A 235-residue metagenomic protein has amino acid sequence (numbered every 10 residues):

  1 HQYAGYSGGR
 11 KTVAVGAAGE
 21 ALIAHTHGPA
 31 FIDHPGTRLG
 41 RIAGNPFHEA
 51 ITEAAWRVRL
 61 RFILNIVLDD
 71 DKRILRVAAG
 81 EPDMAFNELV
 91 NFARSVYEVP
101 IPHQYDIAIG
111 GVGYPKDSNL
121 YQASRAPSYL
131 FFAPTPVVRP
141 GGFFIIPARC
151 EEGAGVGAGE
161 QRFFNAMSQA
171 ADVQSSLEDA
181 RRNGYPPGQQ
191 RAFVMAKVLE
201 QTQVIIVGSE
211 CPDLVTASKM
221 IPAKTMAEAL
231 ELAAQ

Functional and structural regions predicted by a protein language model:
H1-Q104, P136: Conserved, well-structured core segments that form the ligand-binding/active-site neighborhood of functional domains
Y3-S7, N119-L120, G155-G157, T216: Short glycine-/acidic-enriched loop or helix-start segments at secondary-structure transitions that form or flank
G5-G16, A79-D83, A123-F132, Q161-F164 (+1 more regions): Short, solvent-exposed amphipathic alpha-helical segments in soluble enzyme and RNA/protein-processing domains
D71, Y114-D117, E151-G153: Short, catalytically relevant binding-site loops at active-site mouths
R94, Q104, S124-R125, E228: N-terminal glycine-/serine-/threonine-rich phosphate-binding loop
D106-G111, I145: Structural motif
G113-R125: Short, glycine-rich nucleotide/cofactor-binding loops
P127-Q235: C-terminal non-catalytic interaction/assembly regions of soluble proteins
